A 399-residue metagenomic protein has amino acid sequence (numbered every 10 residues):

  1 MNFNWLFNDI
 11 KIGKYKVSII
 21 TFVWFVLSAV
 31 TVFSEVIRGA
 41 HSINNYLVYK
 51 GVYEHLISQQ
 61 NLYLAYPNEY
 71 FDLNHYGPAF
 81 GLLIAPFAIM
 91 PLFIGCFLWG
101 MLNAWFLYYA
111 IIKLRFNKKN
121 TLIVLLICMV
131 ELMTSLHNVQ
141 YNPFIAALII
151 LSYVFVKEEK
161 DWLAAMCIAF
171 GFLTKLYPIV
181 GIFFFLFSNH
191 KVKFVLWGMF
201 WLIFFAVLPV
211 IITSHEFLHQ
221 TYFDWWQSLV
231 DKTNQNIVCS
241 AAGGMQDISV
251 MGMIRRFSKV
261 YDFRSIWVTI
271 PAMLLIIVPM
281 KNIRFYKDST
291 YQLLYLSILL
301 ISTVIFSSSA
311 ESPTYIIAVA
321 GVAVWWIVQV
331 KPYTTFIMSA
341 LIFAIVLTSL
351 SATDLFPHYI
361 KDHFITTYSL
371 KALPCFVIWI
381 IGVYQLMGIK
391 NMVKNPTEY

Functional and structural regions predicted by a protein language model:
N2-L163, S188-S312, M392: Primarily membrane-embedded glycan-assembly and transfer machineries that use lipid-linked glycans
K14, K160-C167, F194, I317 (+2 more regions): Small-residue packing motifs within transmembrane alpha-helices
E35, W326-Y399: Aromatic-enriched
Y141-I150, L176-I179, T314-A323, A372-W379: Hydrophobic core segments of transmembrane alpha-helices in multi-pass, intramembrane catalytic enzymes
I145-A146, A165, H215-Y222, S312-A320 (+2 more regions): A cytosolic-side transmembrane-helix exit/cap motif
I168-L186, S307-I317: Transmembrane helices and adjacent periplasmic/lumenal helix-loop junctions of polyprenol-phosphate-dependent
V278-K281, I316-Q329: Alpha-helical transmembrane segments in multipass membrane proteins, preferentially the mid-helix core
